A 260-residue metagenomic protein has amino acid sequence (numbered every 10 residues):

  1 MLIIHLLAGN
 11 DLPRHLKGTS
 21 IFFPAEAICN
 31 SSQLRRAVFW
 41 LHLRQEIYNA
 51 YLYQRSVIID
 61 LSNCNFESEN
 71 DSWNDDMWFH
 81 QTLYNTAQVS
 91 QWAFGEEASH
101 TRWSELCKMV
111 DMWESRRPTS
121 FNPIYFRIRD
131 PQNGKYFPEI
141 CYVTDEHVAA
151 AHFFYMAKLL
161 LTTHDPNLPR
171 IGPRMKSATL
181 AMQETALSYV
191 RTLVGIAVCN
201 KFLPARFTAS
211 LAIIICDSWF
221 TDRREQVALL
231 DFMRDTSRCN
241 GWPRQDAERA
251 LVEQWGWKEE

Functional and structural regions predicted by a protein language model:
M1-D11, T19-I28, L41-Y48, T86-W92 (+2 more regions): Hydrophobic/aromatic-rich effector regions of fungal transcription factors
L2-T101: Acidic/serine-rich, low-complexity amphipathic helices located in mid- to C-terminal regulatory regions
I21-R36, E67-M77, I140-V143, A157-I171 (+2 more regions): Hydrophobic transmembrane alpha-helix bundles
R35-Q45, D130-G134, A247-W255: TPR/TPR-like alpha-solenoid helical repeat scaffolds
Y48-Y51, F121, A250: Amphipathic alpha-helical interaction segments
Q54-D60, P123-F126, F207-S210, E248: Short coil/turn segments at secondary-structure boundaries
C64-P204, C216-L230: Cytosolic regulatory protein-protein interaction regions
K135-Y142, S218-E260: Intrinsically disordered, low-complexity regulatory regions with latent secondary structure
